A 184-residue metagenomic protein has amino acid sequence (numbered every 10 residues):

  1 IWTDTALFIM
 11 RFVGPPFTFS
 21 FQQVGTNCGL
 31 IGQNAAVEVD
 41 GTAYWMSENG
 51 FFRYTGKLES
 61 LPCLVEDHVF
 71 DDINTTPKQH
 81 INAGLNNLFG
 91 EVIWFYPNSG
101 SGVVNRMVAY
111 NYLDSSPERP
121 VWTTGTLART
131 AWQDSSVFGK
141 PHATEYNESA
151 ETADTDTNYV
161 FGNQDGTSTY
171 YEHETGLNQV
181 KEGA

Functional and structural regions predicted by a protein language model:
I1-G25: Surface-exposed extracellular loop regions of Gram-negative outer-membrane beta-barrel proteins
Q23-A184: Beta-sheet repeat architectures centered on beta-propellers
